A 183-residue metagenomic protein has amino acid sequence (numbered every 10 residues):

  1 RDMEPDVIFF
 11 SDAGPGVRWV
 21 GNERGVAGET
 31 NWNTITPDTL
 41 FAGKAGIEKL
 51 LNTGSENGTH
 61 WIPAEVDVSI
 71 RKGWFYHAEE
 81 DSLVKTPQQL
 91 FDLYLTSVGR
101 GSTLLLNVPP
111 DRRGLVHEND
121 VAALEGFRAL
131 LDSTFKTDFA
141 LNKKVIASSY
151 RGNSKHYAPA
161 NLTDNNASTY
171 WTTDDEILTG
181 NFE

Functional and structural regions predicted by a protein language model:
R1-N161, N166-L178: Mature catalytic domains of secreted/periplasmic carbohydrate-active enzymes
